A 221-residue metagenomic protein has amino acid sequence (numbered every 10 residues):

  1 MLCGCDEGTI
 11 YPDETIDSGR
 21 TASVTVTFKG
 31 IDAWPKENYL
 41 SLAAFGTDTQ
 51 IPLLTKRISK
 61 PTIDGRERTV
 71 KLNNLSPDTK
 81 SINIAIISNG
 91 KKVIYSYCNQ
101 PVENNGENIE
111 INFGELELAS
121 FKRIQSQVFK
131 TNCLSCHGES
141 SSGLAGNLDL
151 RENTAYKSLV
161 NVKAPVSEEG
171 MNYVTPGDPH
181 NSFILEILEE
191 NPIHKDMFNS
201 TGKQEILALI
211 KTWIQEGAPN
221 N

Functional and structural regions predicted by a protein language model:
C5-A22, V26-G30, P35-K56, P61-R66 (+1 more regions): Aromatic- and Gly/Pro-enriched helix-to-coil junctions and flexible linker segments
R68-V70: Short strand-edge motifs at loop-to-beta-strand transitions and within beta-strands of extracellular beta-rich domains
